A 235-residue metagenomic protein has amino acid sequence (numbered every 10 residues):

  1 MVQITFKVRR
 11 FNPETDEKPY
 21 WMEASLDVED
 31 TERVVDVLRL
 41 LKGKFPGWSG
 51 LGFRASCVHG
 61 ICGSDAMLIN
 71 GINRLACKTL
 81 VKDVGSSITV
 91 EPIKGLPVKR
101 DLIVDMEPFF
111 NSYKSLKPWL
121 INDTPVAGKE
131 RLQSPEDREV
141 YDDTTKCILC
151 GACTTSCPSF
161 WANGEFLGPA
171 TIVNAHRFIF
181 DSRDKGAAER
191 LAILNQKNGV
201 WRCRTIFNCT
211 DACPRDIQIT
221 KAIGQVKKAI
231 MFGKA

Functional and structural regions predicted by a protein language model:
V2-A24: Eukaryote-biased recognition of intrinsically disordered, low-complexity regulatory segments
R9, D27, L68-G71: Short strand-turn-strand beta-turns centered on an Asx-Gly dipeptide
W21-R33: Short, contiguous acidic and Ser/Thr-rich linear segments
E32-G47, E91-A235: Ferredoxin-type iron-sulfur electron-transfer modules in oxidoreductases and energy-metabolism complexes
S56-S64: Short, structured protein-protein interaction patches enriched in aromatics and acidic/basic residues, typified by
C77-T79: Charged interaction scaffolds used for protein-protein
